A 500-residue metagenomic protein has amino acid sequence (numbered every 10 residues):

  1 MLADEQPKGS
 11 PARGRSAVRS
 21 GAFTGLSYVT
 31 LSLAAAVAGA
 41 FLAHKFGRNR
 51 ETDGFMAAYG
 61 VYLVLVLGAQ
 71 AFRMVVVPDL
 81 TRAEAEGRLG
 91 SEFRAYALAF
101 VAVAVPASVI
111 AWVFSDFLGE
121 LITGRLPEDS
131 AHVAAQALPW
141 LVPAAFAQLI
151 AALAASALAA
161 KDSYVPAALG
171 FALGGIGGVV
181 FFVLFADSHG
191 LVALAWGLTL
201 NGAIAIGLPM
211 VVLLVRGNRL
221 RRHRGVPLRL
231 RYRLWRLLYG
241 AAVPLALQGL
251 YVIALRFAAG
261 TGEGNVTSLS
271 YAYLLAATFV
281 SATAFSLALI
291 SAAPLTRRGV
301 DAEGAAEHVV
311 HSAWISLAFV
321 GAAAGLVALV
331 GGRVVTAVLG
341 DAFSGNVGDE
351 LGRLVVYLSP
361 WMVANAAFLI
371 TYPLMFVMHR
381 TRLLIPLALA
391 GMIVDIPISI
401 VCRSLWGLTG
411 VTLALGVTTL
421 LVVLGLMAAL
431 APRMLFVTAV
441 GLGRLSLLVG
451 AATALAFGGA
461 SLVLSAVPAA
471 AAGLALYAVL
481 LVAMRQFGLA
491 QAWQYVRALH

Functional and structural regions predicted by a protein language model:
L2-A17, V192, M210-L247, G264 (+4 more regions): Interhelical loop/hinge segments that connect adjacent transmembrane helices in multipass membrane
L2-E5, S461-H500: Membrane-proximal transmembrane or re-entrant/amphipathic helices at the cytosolic face
R19-A43, N201, A205, P209-L213 (+5 more regions): Transmembrane helical elements of multi-pass membrane transporters/channels
L42-L63, H132-A135, A258-T278, V347-G352: Interfacial/gating helices of multi-pass transporter permease domains
Q70-A85, T283-E303, Y372: Helix-loop junctions and terminal segments of transmembrane helices in multi-pass membrane transport/translocation
F117-P139, V330-V363: Interfacial segments at transmembrane-helix termini and the short loops linking adjacent helices
A147-L169, P360-L387: Membrane-interface junctions at transmembrane-helix termini in multi-pass inner-membrane proteins
G170-L184, S188-R216, A390-D395, L408-L430: Hydrophobic alpha-helical transmembrane segments
